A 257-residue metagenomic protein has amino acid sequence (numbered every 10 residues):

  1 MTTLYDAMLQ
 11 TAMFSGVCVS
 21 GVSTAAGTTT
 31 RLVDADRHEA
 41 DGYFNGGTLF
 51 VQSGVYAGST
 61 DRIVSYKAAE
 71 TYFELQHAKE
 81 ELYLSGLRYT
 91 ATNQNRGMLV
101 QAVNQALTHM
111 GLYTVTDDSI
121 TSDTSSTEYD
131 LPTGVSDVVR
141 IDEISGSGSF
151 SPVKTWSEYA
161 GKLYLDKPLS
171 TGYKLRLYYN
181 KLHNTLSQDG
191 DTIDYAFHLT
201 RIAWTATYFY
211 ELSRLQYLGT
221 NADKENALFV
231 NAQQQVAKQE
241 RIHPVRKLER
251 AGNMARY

Functional and structural regions predicted by a protein language model:
M1-L82, H109-G134: Autoprocessing Asn-cyclization modules and mimics
T2-C18, Y43, H77, L82-V115 (+1 more regions): Internal mixed-charge
D137-R140: Acidic, glycine-rich loop-and-strand cores that form catalytic or ligand-binding grooves in diverse globular domains
